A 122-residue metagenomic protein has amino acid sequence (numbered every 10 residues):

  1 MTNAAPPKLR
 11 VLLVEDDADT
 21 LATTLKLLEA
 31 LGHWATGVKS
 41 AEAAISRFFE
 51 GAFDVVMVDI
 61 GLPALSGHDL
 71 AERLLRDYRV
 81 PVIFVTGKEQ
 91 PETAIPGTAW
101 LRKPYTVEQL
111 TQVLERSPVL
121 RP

Functional and structural regions predicted by a protein language model:
M1-L12, K26, T106-P122: Non-catalytic signal-transmission and effector/linker regions of two-component phosphorelay proteins
E15: Conserved acidic carboxylate
A18-T36: Two-component/phosphorelay signaling modules centered on CheY-like receiver
G37-V55: Acidic, metal-coordinating helix/loop segments flanking the phosphotransfer/catalytic sites of two-component signaling
S40, S66-D69: Acidic catalytic/metal-coordinating carboxylates
D59: Active-site residues of response regulator receiver
P63: The feature encodes the CheY-like receiver
V85-T86: Hydrophobic/aromatic residues positioned on beta-strands within the core alpha/beta folds
